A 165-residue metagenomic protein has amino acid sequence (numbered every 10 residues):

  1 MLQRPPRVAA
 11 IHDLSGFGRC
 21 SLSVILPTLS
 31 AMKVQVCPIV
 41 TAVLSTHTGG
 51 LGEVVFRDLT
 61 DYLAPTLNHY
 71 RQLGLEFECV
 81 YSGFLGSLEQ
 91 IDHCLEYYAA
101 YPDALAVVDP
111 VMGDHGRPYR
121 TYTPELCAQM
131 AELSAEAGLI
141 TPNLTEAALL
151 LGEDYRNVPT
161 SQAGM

Functional and structural regions predicted by a protein language model:
M1-V108, M112-R120: Conserved N-terminal subdomain of the carbohydrate kinase-like
T121-M165: Conserved phosphate/ATP/ADP-binding segment of small-molecule kinases
